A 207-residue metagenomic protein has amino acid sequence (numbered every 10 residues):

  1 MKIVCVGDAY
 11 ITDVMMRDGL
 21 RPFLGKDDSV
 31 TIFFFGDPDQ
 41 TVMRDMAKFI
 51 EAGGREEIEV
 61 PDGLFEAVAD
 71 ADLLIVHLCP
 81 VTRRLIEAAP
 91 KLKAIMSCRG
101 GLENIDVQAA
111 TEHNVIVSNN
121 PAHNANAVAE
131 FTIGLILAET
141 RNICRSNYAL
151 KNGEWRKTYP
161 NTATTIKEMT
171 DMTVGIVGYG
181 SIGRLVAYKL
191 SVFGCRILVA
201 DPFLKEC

Functional and structural regions predicted by a protein language model:
M1-I116: An N-terminal-biased, well-structured beta-alpha scaffold segment characteristic of Rossmann-like dinucleotide-binding
D13, Q40, N104-I105, A127 (+3 more regions): Generic structural signal for helix capping and beta-alpha/helix-loop junctions
V14, R83-E87, E130, C144 (+1 more regions): Alpha-helical elements of the RecA-like P-loop NTPase motor core of helicases
R83, A125-N126, K205: Positions that flank functional sites
G100, A122, G180-R184: Glycine-rich NAD(P) Rossmann-fold beta1-alpha1 loop
H113, P121-T173, L185-Y188: Phosphate-binding beta-alpha-beta segment of Rossmann-like dinucleotide-binding domains, i.e., the NAD(P)
T162-C207: Rossmann-like dinucleotide/phosphate-binding beta-alpha-beta segment
